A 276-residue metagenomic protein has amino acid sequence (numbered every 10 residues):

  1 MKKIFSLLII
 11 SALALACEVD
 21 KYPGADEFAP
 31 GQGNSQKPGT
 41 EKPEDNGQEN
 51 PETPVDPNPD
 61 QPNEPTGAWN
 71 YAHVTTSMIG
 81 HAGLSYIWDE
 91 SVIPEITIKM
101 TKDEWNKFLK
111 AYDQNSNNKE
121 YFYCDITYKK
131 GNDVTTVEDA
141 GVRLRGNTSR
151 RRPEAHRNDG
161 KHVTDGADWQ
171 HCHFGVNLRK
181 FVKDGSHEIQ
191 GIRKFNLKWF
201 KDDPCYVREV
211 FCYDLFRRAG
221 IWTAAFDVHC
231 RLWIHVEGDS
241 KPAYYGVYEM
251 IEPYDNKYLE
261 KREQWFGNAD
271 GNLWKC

Functional and structural regions predicted by a protein language model:
M1-I4, E18: Positively charged n-region of N-terminal signal peptides that target proteins for export
I4-L13: Sec-dependent N-terminal signal peptides
C17-C276: Phosphate/dinucleotide-binding and metal-coordinating scaffold of catalytic cores in nucleotide-dependent enzymes
